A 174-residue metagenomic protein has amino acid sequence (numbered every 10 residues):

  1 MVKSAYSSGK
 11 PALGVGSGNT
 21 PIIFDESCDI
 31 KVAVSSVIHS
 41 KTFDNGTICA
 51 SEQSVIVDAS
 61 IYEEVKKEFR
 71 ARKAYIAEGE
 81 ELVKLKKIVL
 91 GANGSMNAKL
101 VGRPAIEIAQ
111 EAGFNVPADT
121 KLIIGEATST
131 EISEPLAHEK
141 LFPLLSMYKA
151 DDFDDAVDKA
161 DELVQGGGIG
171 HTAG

Functional and structural regions predicted by a protein language model:
K3-E131: ALDH superfamily catalytic-core signature
F114-N115, D119-G174: Conserved C-terminal structural/oligomerization subdomain of aldehyde/semialdehyde dehydrogenase
